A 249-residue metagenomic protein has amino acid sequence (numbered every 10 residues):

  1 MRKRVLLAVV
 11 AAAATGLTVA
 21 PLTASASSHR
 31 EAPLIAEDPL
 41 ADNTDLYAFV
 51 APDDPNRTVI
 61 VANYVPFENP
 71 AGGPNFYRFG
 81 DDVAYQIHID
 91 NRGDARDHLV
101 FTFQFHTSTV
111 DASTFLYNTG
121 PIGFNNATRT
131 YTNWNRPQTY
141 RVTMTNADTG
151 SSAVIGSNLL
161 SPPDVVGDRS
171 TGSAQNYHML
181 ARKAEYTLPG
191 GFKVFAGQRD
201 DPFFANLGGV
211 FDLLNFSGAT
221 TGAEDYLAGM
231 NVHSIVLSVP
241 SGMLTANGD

Functional and structural regions predicted by a protein language model:
M1-V9: Bacterial N-terminal signal peptides that target proteins for export
A8-T18: Bacterial N-terminal signal peptides
L22-D249: Surface-exposed extracytoplasmic segments
